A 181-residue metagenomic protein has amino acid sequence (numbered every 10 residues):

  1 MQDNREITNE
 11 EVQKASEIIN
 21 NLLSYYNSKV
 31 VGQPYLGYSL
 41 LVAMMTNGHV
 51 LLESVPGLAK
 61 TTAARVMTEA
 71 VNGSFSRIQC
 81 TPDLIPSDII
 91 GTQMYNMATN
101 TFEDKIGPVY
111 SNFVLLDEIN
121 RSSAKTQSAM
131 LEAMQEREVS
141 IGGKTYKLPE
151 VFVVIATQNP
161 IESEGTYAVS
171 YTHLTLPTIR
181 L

Functional and structural regions predicted by a protein language model:
Q2-S24: Conserved ASCE P-loop NTPase core motifs with emphasis on AAA+ ATPases
S16-H49: Pre-Walker A (pre-P-loop) alpha-helix and adjacent loop at the N terminus of AAA/AAA+ ATPase modules, a conserved
M45-C80: Walker A/P-loop
S87-P108: Short glycine-rich substrate-engagement loop in P-loop NTPases that contacts/grips substrate
E103-N112, I141-Q158, S170: AAA+/SF3 P-loop NTPase mechanochemical coupling elements
S111-M134, T166-S170: Conserved AAA+/SF3 P-loop NTPase catalytic/coupling segment centered on the Walker-B
S128-K147: Conserved catalytic/switch belt of AAA+ P-loop NTPases
T172-T178: Conserved small/polar residues in nucleotide/adenosyl-binding loops
